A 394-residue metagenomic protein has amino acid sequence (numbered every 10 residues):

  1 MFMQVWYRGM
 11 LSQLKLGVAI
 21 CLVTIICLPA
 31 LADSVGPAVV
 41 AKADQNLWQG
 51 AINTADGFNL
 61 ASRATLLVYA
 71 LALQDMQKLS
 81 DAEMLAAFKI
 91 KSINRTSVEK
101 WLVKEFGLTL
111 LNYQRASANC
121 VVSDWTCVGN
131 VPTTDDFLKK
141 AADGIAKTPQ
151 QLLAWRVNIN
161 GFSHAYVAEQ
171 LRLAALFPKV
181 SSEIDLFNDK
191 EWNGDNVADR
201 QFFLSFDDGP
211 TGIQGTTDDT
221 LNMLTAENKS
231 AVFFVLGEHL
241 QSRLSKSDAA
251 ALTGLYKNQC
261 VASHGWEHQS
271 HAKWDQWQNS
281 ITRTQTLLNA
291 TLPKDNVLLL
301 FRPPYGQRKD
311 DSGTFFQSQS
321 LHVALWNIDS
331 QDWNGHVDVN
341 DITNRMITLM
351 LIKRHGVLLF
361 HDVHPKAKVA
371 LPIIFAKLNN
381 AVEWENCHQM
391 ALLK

Functional and structural regions predicted by a protein language model:
F2-F203, G215, N222-A231, R354-K394: Terminal accessory/targeting
T133-V157, F162-A165, R200-F202, G212-Q214 (+3 more regions): Metal-dependent polysaccharide deacetylase catalytic core of the NodB/CE4 family, i.e., the active-site-bearing domain
W192-G194, A251, T291, M346-L349: Short, flexible, glycine/charge-rich loop motifs used to bind or transfer phosphoryl groups or to couple energy/partner
L255-Y256, L349-M350, L378: Alpha-helix C-terminal capping segments
G335, V339, H364-A367: Short amphipathic alpha-helix initiation/capping segments at coil-to-helix junctions
V339-L351: A short, acidic, amphipathic alpha-helical segment used as a generic capping/interface helix at domain edges
